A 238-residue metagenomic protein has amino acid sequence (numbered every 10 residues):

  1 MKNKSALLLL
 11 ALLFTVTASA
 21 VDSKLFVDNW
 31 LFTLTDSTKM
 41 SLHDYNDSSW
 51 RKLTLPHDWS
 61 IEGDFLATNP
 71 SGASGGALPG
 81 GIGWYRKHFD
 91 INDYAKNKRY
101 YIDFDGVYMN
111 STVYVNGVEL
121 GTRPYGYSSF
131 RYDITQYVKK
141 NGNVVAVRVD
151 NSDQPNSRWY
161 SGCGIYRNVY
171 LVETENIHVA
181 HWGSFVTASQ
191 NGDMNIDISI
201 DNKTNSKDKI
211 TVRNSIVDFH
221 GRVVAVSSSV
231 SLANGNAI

Functional and structural regions predicted by a protein language model:
M1-L7: Bacterial N-terminal signal peptides that target proteins for export
L8-T15: Bacterial N-terminal signal peptides
A20-S71, V144-R148, S152: Accessory carbohydrate-binding/adhesion or oligomerization-edge regions at the termini of glycan-active proteins
K24-F26, F32-D36, G80-F185, K203-T204 (+2 more regions): Accessory beta-strand-rich segments of carbohydrate-active enzymes
T35, K52, Y132, A233-I238: Short, surface-exposed linear segments at secondary-structure transitions and domain or protein termini
S71-A77, F185: Short, P/G- and charge-enriched loop/turn segments at secondary-structure junctions
V115, D193-L232, A237-I238: Beta-strand-rich binding/interaction modules
V186-G192: Short, solvent-exposed loop/linker segments at the N-terminal edge of repeated beta-sheet extracellular domains
